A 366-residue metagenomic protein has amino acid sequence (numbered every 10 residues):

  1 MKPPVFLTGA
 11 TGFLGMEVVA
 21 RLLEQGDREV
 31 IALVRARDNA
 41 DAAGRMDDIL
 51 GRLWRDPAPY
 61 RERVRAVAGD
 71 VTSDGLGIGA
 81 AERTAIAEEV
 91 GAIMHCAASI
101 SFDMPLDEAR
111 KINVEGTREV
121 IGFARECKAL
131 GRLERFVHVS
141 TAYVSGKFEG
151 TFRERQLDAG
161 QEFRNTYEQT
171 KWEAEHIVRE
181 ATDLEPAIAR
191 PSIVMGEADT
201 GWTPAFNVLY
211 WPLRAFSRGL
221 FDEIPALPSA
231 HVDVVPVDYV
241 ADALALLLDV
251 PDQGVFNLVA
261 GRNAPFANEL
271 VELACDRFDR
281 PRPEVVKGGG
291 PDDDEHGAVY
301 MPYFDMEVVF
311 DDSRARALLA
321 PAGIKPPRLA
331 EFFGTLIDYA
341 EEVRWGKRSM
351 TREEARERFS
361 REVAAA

Functional and structural regions predicted by a protein language model:
M1-A92, C96, L106-D107, A129-L133 (+1 more regions): N-terminal Rossmann/SDR dinucleotide-binding element
P4, R21, D27, I31-V34 (+1 more regions): Amphipathic terminal alpha-helices
A92-A97, D103-K111, E115-T166, A187: Conserved Rossmann-fold NAD(P)-dependent oxidoreductase catalytic core, especially the SDR/UDP-sugar
G150-T151, R164, R179-V232, V237-Y239: NAD(P)-dependent short-chain dehydrogenase/reductase
Y167-V178: Phosphate/diphosphate-binding loops
V194-D199, I224-H231, F256-P265, C275 (+2 more regions): Glycine-rich Rossmann NAD(P)(H)-binding loop
V237, N268, P291-A322: Conserved C-terminal active-site "lid" loop/helix of NAD(P)H-dependent oxidoreductases that clamps the redox cofactor
A243, L247-V299, I337-A366: Mid/C-terminal beta-alpha module of Rossmann-like enzyme folds, strongest in SDR-family dehydrogenases/epimerases
